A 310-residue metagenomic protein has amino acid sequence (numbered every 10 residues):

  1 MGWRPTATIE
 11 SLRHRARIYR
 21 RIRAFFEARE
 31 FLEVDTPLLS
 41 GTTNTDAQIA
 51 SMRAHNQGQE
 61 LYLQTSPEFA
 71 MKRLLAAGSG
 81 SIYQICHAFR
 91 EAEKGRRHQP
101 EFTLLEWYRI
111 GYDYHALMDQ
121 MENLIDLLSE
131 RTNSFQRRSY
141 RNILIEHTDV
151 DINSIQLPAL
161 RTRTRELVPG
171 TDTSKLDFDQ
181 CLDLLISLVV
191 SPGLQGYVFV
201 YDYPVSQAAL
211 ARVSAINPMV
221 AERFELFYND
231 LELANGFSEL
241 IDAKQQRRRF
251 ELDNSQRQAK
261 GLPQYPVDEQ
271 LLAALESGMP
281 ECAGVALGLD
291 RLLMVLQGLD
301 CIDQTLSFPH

Functional and structural regions predicted by a protein language model:
M1-A116, S307: Class II aminoacyl-tRNA synthetase-like tRNA-binding/catalytic domains
Y19, R23, E27, M118-I125 (+3 more regions): Hydrophobic face of alpha-helices
S40, T45-Q48, N229-L262: Active-site-proximal helix-loop elements at catalytic-domain edges
R53-N56, P67, Y83-S174: Extended, charged alpha-beta segments that form solvent-exposed binding/catalytic grooves in nucleic-acid-handling
E68-A70, A88-R90, R109-Y112, V205-Q207 (+5 more regions): Short, glycine-/Ser/Thr-/acidic-enriched flexible segments
L127-L233, L252-M279: Metal-assisted phosphate- and nucleotidyl-transfer catalytic regions
V200, G236, G288: Hydrophobic, well-ordered secondary-structure elements that form the walls of internal hydrophobic environments
A243-H310: Active-site pocket scaffolds in enzymes
